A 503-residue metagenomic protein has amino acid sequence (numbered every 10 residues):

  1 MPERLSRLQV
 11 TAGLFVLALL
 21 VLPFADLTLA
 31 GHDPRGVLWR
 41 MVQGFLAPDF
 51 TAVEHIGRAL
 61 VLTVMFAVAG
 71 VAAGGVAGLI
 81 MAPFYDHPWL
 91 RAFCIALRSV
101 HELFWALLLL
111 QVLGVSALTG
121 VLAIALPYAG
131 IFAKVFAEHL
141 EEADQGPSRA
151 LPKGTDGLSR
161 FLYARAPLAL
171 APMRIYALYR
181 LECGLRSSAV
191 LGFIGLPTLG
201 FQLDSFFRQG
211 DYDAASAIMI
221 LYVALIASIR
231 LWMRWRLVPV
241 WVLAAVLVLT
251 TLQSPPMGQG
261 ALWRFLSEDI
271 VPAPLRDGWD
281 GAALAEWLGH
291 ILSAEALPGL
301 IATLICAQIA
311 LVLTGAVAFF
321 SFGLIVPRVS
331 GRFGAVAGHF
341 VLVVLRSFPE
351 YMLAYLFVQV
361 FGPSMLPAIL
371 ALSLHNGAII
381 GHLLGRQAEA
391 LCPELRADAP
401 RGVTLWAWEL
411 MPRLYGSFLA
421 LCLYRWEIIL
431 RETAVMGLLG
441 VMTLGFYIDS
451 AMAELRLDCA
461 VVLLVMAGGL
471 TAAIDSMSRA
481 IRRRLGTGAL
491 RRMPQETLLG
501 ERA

Functional and structural regions predicted by a protein language model:
M1-V68, A72-I80, F84, P88-W89 (+3 more regions): N-terminal, non-cleaved signal-anchor transmembrane helix
A30-G31, R40-A47, S99-A106, V115-A117 (+6 more regions): Transmembrane alpha-helices and adjacent helix-loop boundaries
R40-A47, R91-R98, E138-K153, Y163-A164 (+9 more regions): Short amphipathic alpha-helical coupling elements at transmembrane boundaries
A67, V71-P83, L103, P172 (+12 more regions): Hydrophobic positions within alpha-helical transmembrane segments of bacterial inner-membrane proteins
A77-L108, V135-E138, F320-L356, H382 (+1 more regions): Cytoplasmic-entry segments and transmembrane alpha-helices of multi-pass inner-membrane transporters
L97-Y128, L342-S373: Generic hydrophobic transmembrane alpha-helix motif, especially the helices
A117-R180, G184-S187, P363-I429, S476-R479: Membrane-cytosol interface at the C-terminal ends of specific transmembrane alpha-helices in multi-pass membrane
T198-R234, L444-A480: Hydrophobic alpha-helical transmembrane segments of polytopic membrane proteins
